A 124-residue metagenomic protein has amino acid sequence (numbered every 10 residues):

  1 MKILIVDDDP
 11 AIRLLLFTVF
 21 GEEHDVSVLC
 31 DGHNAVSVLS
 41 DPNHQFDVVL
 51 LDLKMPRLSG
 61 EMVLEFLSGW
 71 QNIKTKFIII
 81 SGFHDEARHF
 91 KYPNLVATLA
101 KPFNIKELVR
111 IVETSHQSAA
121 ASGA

Functional and structural regions predicted by a protein language model:
M1-P10, L16-F17, V49: Conserved acidic segment of CheY-like receiver
P10-V28: Two-component/phosphorelay signaling modules centered on CheY-like receiver
V28-S37, G60: Helix N-cap/capping motif at the beta->alpha junctions
S37, E61-I73: Short amphipathic alpha-helix used as the core "switch/output" element in two-component signaling
D52: Active-site residues of response regulator receiver
M55: Receiver (REC) domain active-site loop signature in two-component systems and cognate sites in sensor histidine kinases
T75-S81: Hydrophobic/aromatic residues positioned on beta-strands within the core alpha/beta folds
F103-T114: C-terminal output helix
